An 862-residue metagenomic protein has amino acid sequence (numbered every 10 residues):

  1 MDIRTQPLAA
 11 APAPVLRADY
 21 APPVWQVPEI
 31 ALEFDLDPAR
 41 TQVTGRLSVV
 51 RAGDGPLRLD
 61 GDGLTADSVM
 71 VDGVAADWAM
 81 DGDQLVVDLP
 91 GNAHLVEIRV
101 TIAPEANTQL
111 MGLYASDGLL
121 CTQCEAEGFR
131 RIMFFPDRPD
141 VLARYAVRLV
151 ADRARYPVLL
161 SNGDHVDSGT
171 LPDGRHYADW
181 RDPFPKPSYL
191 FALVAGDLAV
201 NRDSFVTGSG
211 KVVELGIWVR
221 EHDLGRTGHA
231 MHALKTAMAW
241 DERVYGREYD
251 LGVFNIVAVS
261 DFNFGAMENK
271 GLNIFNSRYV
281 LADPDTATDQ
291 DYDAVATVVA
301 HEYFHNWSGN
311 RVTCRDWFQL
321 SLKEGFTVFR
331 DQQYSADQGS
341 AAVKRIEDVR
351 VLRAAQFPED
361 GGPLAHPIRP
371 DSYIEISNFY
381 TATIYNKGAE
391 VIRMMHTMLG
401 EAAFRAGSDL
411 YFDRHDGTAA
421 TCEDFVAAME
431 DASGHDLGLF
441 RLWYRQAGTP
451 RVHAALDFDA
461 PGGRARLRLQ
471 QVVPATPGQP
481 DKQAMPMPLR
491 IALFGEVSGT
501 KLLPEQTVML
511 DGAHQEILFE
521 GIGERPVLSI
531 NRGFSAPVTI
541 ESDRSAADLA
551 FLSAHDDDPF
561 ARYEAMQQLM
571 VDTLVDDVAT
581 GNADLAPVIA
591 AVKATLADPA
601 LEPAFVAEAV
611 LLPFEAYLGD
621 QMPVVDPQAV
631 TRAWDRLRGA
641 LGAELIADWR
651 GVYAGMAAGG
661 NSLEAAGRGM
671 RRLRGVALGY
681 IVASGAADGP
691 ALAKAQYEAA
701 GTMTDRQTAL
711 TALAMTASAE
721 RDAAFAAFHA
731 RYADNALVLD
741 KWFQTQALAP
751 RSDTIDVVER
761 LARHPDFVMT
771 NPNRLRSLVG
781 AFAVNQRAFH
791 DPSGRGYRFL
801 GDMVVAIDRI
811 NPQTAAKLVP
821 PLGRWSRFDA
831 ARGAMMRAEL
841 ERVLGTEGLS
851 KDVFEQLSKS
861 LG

Functional and structural regions predicted by a protein language model:
M1-Q42, Y114-L119, Q123, R130 (+3 more regions): N-terminal, polar/Ser/Thr-rich
D35, D54-P56, G61-S116, D137 (+2 more regions): A surface-exposed beta-strand-loop module
R46-L64, F134-D137, A143-D152, E423 (+1 more regions): Surface-exposed beta-strand/loop patches in extracellular or lumenal glycoproteins
T65-V71, D436-L439, T449-N531, G642 (+1 more regions): Beta-strand-rich binding/interaction modules
R99-R202, F440, D558-R562: Extended, low-hydrophobicity, Ser/Thr/Pro/Gly-biased non-transmembrane segments
I102-Q109, P474-A475, F534-I540: Short acidic/polar inter-strand loop motif in beta-rich domains
W180, G208-G462, R466-L467: Hydrophobic alpha-helical and helix-loop surface patches within well-folded domains that function as non-catalytic
A354, T381, E520-G862: Long, ordered, helix-rich scaffold segments
